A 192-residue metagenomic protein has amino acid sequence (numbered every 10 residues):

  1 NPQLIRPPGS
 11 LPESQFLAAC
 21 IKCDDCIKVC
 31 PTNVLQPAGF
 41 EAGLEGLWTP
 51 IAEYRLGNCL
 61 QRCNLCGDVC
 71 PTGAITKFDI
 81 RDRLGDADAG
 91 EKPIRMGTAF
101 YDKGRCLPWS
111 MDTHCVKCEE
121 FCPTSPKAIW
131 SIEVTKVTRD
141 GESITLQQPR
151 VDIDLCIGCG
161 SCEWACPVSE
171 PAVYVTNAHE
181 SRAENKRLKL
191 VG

Functional and structural regions predicted by a protein language model:
N1-G192: Non-ligating segments of multi-cofactor redox enzymes
